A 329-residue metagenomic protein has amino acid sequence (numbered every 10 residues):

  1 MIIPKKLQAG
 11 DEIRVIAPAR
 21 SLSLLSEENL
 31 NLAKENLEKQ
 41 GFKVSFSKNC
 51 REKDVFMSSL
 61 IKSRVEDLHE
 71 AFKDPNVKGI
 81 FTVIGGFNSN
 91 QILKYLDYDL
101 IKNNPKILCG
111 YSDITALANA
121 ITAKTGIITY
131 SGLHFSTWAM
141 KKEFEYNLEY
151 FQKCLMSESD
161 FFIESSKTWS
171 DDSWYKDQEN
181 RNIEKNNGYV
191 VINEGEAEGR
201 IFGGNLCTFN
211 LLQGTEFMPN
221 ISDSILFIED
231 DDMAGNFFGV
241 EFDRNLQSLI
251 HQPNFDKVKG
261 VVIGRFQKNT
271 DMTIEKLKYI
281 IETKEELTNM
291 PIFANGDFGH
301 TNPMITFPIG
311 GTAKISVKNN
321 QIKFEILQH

Functional and structural regions predicted by a protein language model:
M1-N76: ATP/NTP phosphate-donor binding region
N29-L30, I61-V65, V240-Q247, I274-I281: Charged helix-capping and loop-helix junction motifs
T82-N90, Y111: N-terminal glycine-rich "phosphate-gripper" loop used for MgATP/nucleotide binding and carboxylate activation
L96-I121, I128-F135, L287-I292: Short, acidic/small-residue loops that bind anionic groups at enzyme active sites
Y130-N205: Conserved anion/nucleotide-ligand pocket segment
N186, V190, F202-L226: Glycine-rich, aromatic-lined ligand/substrate-binding cores of catalytic and carbohydrate-binding domains
G214-T273: Internal helical hairpin/lid segments
R265-H329: ATP/nucleoside-binding phosphotransfer catalytic cores, i.e., glycine-rich phosphate-binding loops
